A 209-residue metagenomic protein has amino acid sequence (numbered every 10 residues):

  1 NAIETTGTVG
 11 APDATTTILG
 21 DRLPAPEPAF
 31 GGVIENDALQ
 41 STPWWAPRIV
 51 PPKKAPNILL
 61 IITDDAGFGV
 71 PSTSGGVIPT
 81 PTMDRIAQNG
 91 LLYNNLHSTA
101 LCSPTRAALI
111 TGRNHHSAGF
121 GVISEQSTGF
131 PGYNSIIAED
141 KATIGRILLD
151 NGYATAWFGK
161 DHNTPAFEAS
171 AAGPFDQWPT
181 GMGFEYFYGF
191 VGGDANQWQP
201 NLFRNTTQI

Functional and structural regions predicted by a protein language model:
A2-T15: Short acidic, Pro/Gly- and aromatic-enriched capping/linker segments at domain boundaries
T16, D21-I209: Formylglycine-dependent sulfatase
